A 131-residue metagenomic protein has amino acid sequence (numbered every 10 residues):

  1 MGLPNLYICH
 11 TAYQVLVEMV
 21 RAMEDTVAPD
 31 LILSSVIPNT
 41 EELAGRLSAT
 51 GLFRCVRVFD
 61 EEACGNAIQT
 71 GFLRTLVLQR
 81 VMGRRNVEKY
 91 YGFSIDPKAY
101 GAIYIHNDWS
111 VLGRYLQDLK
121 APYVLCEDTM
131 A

Functional and structural regions predicted by a protein language model:
M1-G2: Generic start-of-chain signal for non-secretory N-termini
L6-A131: Active-site and donor-binding regions of nucleotide-sugar-utilizing enzymes
